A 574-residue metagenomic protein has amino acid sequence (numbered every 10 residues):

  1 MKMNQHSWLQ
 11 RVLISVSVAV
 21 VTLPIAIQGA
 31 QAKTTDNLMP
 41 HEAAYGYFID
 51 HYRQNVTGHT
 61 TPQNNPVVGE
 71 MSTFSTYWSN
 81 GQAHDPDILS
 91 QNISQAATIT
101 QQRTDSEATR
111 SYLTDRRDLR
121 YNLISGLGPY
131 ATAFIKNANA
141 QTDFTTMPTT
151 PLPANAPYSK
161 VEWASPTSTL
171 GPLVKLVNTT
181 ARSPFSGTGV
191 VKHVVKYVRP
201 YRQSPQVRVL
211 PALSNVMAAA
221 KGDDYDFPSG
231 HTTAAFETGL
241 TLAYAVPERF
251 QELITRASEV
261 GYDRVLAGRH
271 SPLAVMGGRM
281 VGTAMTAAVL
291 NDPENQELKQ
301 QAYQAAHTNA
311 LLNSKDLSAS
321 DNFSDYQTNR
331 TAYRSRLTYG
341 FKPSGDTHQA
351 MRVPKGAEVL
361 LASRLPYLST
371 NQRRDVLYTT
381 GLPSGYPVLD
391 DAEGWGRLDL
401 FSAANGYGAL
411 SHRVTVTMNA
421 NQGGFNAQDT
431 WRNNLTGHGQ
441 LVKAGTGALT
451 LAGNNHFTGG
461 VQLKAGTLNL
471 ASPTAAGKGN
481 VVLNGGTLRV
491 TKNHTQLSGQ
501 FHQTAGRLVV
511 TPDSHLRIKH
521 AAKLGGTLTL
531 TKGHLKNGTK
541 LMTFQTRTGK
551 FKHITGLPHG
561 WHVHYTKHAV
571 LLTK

Functional and structural regions predicted by a protein language model:
K2-V16: Bacterial N-terminal signal peptides that target proteins for export
V20-A30: C-terminal segment of classical bacterial N-terminal signal peptides
K33-L266, R336-G406: Hydrophobic alpha-helical bundle signature of multipass membrane enzymes
H231-A235, L266-N295: Alpha-helical transmembrane segments that form the membrane-embedded catalytic/substrate-binding core of multi-pass
A284-L368: Charged, amphipathic alpha-helical linkers/stalks
G408-G479: Extracellular repeat-rich scaffold modules on cell surfaces
L441, S472-G538: Extracellular beta-strand/loop-rich repeat segments of large surface/secreted proteins
L508-K574: Extracellular, surface-exposed repeat/solenoid domains
